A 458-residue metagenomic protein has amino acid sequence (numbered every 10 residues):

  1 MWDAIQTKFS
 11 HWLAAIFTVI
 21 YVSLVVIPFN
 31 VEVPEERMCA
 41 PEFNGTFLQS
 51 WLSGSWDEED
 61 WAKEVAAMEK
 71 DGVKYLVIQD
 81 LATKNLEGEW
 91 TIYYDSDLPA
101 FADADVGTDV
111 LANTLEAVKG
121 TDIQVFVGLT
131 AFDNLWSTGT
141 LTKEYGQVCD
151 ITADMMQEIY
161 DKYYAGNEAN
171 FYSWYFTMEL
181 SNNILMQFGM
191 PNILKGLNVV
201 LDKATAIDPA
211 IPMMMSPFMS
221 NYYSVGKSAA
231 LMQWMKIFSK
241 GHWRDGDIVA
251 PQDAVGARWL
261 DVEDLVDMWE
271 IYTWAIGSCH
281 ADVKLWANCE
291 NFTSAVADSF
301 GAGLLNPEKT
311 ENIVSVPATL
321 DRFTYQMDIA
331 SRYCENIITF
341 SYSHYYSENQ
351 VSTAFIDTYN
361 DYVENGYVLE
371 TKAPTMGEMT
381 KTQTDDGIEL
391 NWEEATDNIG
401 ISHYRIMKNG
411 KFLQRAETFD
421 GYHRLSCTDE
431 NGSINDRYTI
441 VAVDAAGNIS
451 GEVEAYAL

Functional and structural regions predicted by a protein language model:
V33-A82: Boundary/entry segment of secreted carbohydrate-active catalytic domains
W61-E69, K74-D133, M190-M213, D264-I271: Aromatic-lined substrate-binding rim segments of carbohydrate-active enzymes
F126-W136, G146, Y175-E179, L197-L231 (+3 more regions): Aromatic-lined carbohydrate-recognition surfaces of secreted/lumenal glycan-active proteins
A131-F132, M156-G189: Active-site groove signature of glycoside hydrolases
G246-L260, A275-V368: Substrate-binding cleft of secreted/luminal carbohydrate-active enzymes
V363-I399, N448-L458: Pro/Thr/Ser/Gly-rich low-complexity, intrinsically disordered linker/stalk tracts
H403-S433: Recognizes extended acidic, P/S/T-rich segments that occur within or adjacent to Ig-like beta-sandwich modules
D429-N448: Beta-strand-rich modules
